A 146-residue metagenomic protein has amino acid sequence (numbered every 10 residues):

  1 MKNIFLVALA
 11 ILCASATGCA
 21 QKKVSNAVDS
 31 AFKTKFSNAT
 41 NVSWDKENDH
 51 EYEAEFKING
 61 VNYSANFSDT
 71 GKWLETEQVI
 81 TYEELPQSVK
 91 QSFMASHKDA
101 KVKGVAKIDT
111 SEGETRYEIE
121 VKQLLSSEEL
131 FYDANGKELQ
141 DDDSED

Functional and structural regions predicted by a protein language model:
M1-V24, F32: Bacterial Sec-dependent N-terminal signal peptides
Q21-D146: Interaction-mediating elements
